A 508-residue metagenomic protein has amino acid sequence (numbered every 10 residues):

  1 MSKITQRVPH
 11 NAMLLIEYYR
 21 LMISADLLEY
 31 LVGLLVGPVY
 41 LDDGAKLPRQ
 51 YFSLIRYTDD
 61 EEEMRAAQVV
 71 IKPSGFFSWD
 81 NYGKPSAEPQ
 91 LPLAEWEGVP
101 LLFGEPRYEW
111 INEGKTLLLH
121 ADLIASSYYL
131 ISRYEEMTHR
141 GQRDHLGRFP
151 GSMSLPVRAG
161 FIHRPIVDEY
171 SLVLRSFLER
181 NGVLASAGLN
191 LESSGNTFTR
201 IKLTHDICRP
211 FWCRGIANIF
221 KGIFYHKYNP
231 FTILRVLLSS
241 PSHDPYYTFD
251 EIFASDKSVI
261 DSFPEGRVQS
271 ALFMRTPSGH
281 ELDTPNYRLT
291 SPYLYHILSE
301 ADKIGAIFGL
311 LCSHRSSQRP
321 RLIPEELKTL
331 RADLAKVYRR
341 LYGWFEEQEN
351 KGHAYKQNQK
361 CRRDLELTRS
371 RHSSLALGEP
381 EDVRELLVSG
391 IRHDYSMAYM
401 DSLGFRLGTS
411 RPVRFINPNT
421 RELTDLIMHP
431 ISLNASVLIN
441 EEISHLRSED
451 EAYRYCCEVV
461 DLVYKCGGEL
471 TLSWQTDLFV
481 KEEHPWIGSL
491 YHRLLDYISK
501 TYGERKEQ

Functional and structural regions predicted by a protein language model:
S2-L289, Q348-Q357, M400, L407-P412 (+1 more regions): Terminal accessory/targeting
H205, M274, L310-S313, T368-L375 (+1 more regions): Short His-Asn-centered micro-motif
I223-N229, L289-L310, K336-R340, G390-M400: Acidic, His- and aromatic-enriched active-site or binding-groove loops in soluble protein domains that engage sugars
F249-K257, S291-K303, E326, G378-V388 (+1 more regions): Histidine/acidic residue-rich metal-binding segments in metalloenzymes
K257-P264, R321-P380, R384-E385, I391-H393 (+1 more regions): CE4/NodB-like, metal-dependent polysaccharide N-deacetylase domain that modifies extracellular/periplasmic N-acetylated
A271-F273, T284-L334: Acidic, glycine-rich loop-and-beta core segments that form the ion-binding/anion-interacting portion of active sites
R319-L327, E379-E385, F405-S410, E482-H492: Histidine/acidic-residue-rich catalytic or RNA/ligand-binding cores of hydrolases and nuclease-related proteins
H372, A376-E385, G390-R392, S396-T409 (+1 more regions): A structural motif corresponding to the C-terminal lobe/cap of the Radical SAM core domain
